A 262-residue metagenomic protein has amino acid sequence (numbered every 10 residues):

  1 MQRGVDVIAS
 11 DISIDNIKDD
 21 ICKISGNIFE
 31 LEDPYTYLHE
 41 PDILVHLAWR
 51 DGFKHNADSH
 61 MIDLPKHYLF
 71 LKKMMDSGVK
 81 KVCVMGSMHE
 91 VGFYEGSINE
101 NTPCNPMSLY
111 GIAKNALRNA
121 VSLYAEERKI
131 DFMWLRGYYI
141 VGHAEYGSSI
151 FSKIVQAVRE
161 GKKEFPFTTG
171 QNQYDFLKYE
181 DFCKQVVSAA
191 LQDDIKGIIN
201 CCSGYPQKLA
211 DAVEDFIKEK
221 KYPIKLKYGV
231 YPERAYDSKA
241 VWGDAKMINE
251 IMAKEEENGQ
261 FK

Functional and structural regions predicted by a protein language model:
M1-I43, W242: N-terminal Rossmann/SDR dinucleotide-binding element
I28-P65: NAD(P)H-binding glycine-rich loop region in Rossmannoid oxidoreductase-like domains and their noncatalytic homologs
L69-L109: Conserved Rossmann-fold NAD(P)-dependent oxidoreductase catalytic core, especially the SDR/UDP-sugar
N115, I140-S152, G161-K163, Y179-E180 (+3 more regions): Glycine/proline-rich active-site loop of Rossmann-fold NAD(P)-dependent oxidoreductases
S122-Q173, Y179-D181, F216: NAD(P)-dependent short-chain dehydrogenase/reductase
I140-A144, P166-Q173, I199-Q207, V230-S238: Glycine-rich Rossmann NAD(P)(H)-binding loop
I154, C183-Q185, Q192-E233, D244: Mid/C-terminal beta-alpha module of Rossmann-like enzyme folds, strongest in SDR-family dehydrogenases/epimerases
I224, E233-K262: C-terminal amphipathic/interface module of NAD(P)-dependent oxidoreductases and related NAD-binding regulators
